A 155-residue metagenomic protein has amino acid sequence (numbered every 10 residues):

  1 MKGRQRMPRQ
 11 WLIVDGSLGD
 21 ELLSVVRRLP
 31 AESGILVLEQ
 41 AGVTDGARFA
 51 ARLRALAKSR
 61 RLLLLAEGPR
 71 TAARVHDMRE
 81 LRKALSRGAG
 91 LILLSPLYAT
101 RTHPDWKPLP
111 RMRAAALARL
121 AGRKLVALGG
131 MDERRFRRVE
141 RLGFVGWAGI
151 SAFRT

Functional and structural regions predicted by a protein language model:
M1-R70: N-terminal positively charged helical leader segments and presequences
L12, Q40, P69, D77-E80 (+2 more regions): Glycine-rich phosphate-binding active-site loops on the catalytic face of alpha/beta enzymes
D15-P30, D77-K83, D132-R137: Short, acidic/polar
R28-E32, R87, L120, L142-G143: Structural motif
R48, A84-S86, P104-D105: Short, well-ordered secondary-structure micro-motifs
A50-G68, A73-D77, D105-A127: Alpha-helix-loop-beta-strand connector modules within alpha/beta enzyme cores
A51, G90-L91: Compact structured core domains
L56, K83-A89: CE4/NodB-like, metal-dependent polysaccharide N-deacetylase domain that modifies extracellular/periplasmic N-acetylated
